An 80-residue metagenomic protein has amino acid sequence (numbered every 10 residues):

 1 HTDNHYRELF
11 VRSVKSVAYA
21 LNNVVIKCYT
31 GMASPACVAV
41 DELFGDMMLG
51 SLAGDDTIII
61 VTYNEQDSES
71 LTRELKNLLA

Functional and structural regions predicted by a protein language model:
T2-T72: Non-DNA-binding regulatory cores of transcription-related proteins, predominantly C-terminal effector-binding
K76-A80: Ferredoxin-like alpha/beta domains used as RNA- or RNAP-binding modules
